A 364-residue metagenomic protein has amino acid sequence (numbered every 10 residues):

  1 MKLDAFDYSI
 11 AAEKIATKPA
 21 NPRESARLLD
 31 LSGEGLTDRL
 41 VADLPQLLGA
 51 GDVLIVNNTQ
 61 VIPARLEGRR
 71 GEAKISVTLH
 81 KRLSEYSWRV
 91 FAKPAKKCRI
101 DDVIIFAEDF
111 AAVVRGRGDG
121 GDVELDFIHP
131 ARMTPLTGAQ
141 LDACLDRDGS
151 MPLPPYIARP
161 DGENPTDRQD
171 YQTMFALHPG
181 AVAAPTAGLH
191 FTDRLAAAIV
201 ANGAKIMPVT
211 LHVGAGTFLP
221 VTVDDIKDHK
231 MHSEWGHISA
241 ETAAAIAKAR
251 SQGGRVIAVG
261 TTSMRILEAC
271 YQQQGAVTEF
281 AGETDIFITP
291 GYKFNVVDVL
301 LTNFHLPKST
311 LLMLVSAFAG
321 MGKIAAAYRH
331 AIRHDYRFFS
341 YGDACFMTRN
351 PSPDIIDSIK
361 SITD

Functional and structural regions predicted by a protein language model:
M1-D364: A cross-family signal for N-terminal binding/gating loops and helix N-caps that shape access to the active site
